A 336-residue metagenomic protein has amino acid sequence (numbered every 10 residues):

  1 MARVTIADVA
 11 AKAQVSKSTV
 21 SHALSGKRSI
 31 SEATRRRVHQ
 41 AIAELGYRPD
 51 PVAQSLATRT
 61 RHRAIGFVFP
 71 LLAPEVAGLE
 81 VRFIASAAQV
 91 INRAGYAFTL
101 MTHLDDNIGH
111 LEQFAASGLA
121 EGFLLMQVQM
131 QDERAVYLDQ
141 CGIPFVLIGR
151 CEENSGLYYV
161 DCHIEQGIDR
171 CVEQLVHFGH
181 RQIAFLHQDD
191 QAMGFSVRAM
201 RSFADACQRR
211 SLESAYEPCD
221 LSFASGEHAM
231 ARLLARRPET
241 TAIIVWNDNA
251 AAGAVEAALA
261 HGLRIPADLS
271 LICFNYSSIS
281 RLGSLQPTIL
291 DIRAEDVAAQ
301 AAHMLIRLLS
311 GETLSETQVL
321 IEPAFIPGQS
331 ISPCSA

Functional and structural regions predicted by a protein language model:
M1-K17, E227: Extreme N-terminal segment that seeds HTH/winged-HTH DNA-binding domains in transcriptional regulators
A2-V4, A43-V76, A94: N-terminal helix-turn-helix/winged-helix DNA-binding helices and compositionally similar short basic alpha-helical
V9-A10, I42, L269, F325: Append "Primarily bacterial transcriptional regulators
P70-E80, L100-I108, V160-R170, L186-A229 (+6 more regions): Hinge/beta->alpha junction and helix N-cap segments in small-molecule ligand-binding domains
A85-Q131: Central regulatory/effector-binding core of bacterial HTH transcription factors
A120-M126, A184-H187, E217, R237-N247 (+1 more regions): Periplasmic-binding protein-like
M126-D169, N249, N275-P287: Flexible loop/hinge segments that line or gate small-molecule binding clefts
A231, A235-A336: Flexible loop/turn connectors
